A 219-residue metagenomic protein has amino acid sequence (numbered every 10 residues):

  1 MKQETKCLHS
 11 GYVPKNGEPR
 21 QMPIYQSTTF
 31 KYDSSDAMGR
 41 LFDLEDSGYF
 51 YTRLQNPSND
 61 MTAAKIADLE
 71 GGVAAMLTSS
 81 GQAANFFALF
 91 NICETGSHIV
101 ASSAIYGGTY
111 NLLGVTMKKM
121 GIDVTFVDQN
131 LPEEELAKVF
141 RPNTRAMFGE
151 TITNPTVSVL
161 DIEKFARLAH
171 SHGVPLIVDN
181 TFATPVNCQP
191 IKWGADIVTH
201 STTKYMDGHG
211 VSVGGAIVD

Functional and structural regions predicted by a protein language model:
M1, P19, Q55-N59, Y106 (+2 more regions): Generic structural signal for well-ordered, non-membrane alpha-helical segments in soluble metabolic enzymes
M1-N56, A64: N-terminal "arm"/small-domain region of PLP-dependent enzymes with the aminotransferase-like
E4, E70, E150: Acidic-residue sensor for enzyme active/binding pockets
C7-V13, A75-D219: Conserved PLP-enzyme active-site core in the AAT-like
S34-F86, G108-T116: Conserved N-terminal alpha-helix of the aminotransferase class I/II PLP-enzyme fold
